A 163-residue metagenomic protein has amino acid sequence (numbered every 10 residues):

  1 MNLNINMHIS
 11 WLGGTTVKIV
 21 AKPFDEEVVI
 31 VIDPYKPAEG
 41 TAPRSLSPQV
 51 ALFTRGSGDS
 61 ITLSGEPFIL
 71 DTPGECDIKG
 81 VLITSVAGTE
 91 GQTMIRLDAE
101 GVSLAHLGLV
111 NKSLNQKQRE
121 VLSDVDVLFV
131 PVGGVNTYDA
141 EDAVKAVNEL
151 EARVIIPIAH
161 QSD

Functional and structural regions predicted by a protein language model:
M1-S47, S57-V127, V135-E141: Core dinuclear metal-dependent hydrolase active-site scaffold
P48, V127, A143-H160: Proline-aspartate-enriched helix->loop->beta-strand connector
L52, L104-L107, F129, I156: Structural motif
R55, V132, A159: Residues that line or immediately flank small-molecule/substrate-binding pockets and catalytic motifs
G134-T137, H160-D163: Short Gly/Pro-enriched loop/turn and capping motifs at secondary-structure junctions
